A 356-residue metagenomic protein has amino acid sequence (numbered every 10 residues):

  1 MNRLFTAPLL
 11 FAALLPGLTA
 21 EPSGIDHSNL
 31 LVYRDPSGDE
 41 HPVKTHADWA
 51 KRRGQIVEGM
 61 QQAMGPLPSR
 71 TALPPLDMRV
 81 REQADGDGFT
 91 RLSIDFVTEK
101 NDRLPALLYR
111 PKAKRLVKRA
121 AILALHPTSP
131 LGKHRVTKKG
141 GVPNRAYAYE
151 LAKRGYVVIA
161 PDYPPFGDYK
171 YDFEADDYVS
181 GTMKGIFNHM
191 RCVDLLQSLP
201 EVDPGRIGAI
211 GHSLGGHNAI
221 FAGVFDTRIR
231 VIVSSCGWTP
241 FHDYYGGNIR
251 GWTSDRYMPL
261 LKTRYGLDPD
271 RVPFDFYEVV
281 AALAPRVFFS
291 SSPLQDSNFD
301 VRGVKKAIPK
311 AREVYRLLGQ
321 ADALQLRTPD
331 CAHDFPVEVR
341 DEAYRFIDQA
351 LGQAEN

Functional and structural regions predicted by a protein language model:
T6-P16: Bacterial N-terminal signal peptides
L18-S69, N356: N-terminal pre-domain segments of enzymes
G54, L67-V117: N-terminal cap/lid segment of alpha/beta-hydrolase-fold proteins
R115-E201, Y245-R250: Cap/lid segment of the alpha/beta-hydrolase catalytic domain
R191-T263: Primarily recognizes the serine-hydrolase "nucleophile elbow" in alpha/beta-hydrolase and SGNH/GDSL folds
S234-V279, N298-I308, R316-Q320: Mobile cap/lid helix-loop segments that gate and shape the active-site cleft of serine hydrolases
A284-V301, D330: Conserved strand-to-loop "acid loop" that flanks and positions the catalytic carboxylate
P309-N356: C-terminal catalytic histidine-bearing segment of alpha/beta-hydrolase fold enzymes
